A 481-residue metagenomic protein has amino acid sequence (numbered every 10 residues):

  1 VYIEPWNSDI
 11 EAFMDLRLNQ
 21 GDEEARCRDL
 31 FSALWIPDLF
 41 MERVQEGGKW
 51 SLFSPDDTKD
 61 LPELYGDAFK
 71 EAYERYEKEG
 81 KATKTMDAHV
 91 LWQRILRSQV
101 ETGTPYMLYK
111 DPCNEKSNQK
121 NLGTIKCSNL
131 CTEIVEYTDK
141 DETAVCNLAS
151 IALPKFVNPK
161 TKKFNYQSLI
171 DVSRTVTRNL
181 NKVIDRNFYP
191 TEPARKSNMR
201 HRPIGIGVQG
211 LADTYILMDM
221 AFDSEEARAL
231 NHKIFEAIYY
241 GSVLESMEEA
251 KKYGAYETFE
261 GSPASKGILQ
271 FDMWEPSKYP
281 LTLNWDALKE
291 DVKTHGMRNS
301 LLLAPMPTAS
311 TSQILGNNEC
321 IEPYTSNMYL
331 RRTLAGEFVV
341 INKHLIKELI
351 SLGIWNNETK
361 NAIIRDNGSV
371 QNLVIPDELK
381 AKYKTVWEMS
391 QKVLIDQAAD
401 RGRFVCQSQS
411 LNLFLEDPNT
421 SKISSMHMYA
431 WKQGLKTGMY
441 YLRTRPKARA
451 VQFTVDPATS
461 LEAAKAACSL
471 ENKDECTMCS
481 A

Functional and structural regions predicted by a protein language model:
V1-Y166, Y189-P193, S242-S262, L288-E290 (+1 more regions): Active-site cavity-forming subdomains of large catalytic enzyme subunits
Y2-D9, W35-P37, D56-E63, Y109-L122 (+7 more regions): A glycine-rich phosphate-binding loop feature that marks nucleotide/adenosyl-phosphate handling sites
D15-E42, R228-K233, E322-I341: Catalytic or ion-translocation cores adjacent to nucleophile or general acid/base/metal-coordination motifs in diverse
G21-R26, E74-K81, A152-Q167, Y189-M199 (+5 more regions): Glycine- and acidic
S98-N198, P203, V208-M218, N317-H344 (+1 more regions): Function-dense linear segments that define catalytic or interfacial modules in macromolecule-processing proteins
T132-Y137, L180-D185, K278-T282, D291-R298 (+1 more regions): Catalytic alpha/beta core of large soluble enzyme barrels
V172-R195, M199, P203, A221-T308 (+3 more regions): Internal maturation/activation junctions in enzymes
Q452-A481: Acidic, low-complexity intrinsically disordered tails
